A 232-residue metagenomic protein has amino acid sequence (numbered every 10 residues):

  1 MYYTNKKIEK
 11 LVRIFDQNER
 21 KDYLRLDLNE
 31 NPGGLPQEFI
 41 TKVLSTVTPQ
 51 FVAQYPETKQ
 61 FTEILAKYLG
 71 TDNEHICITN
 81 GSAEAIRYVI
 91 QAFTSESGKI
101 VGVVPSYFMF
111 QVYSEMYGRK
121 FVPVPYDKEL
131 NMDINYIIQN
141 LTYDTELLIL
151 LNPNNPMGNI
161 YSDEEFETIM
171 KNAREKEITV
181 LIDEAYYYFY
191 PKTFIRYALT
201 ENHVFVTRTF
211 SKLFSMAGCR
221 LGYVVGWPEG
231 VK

Functional and structural regions predicted by a protein language model:
M1-G81, Y88: N-terminal small-domain helix-loop-helix segment of the aminotransferase-like
N29-N31, S82-A83, Y107, N152-P156 (+2 more regions): Short glycine-rich anion-binding loops that position phosphate/pyrophosphate groups of nucleotides and phosphorylated
L35, H203-K232: PLP-dependent aminotransferase class I/II
D72, Y117-G118, T200-N202: Short, structured coil segments at secondary-structure junctions
C77, V101, V122, L181 (+1 more regions): Structural detector of well-ordered beta-strand residues that form the stable sheet scaffold of enzyme domains
A92-L150: PLP-dependent aminotransferase-like
M132-D144, P156-M216: Active-site pre-lysine segment of PLP-dependent enzymes
